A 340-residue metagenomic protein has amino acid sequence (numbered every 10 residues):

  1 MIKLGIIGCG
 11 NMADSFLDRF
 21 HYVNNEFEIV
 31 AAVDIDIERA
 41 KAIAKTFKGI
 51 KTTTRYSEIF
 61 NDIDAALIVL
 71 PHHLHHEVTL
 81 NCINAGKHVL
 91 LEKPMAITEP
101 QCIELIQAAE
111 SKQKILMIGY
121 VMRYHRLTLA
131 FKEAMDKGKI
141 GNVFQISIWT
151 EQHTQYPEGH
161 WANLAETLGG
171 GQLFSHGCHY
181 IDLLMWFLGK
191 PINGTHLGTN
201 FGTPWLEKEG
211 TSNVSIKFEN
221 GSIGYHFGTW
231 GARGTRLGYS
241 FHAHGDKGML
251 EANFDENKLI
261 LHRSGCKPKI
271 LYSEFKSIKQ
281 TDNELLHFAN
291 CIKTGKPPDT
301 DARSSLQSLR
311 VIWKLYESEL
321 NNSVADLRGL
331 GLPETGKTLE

Functional and structural regions predicted by a protein language model:
M1, I6, A65-I68, I103 (+1 more regions): C-terminal helix-rich "cap/oligomerization" subdomain common to oxidoreductases
M1-F47: N-terminal Rossmann-like dinucleotide-binding module
I2, E104-V121, G141-I146: Rossmann-fold dehydrogenase core element
S15, E274-L286, T300-R303: Active-site loop of classical SDR/Rossmann-like NAD(P)-dependent oxidoreductases, centered on the catalytic Tyr-X3-Lys
F16, F47-A108: Beta-loop-alpha module in the N-terminal Rossmann-like domain of NAD(P)-dependent dehydrogenases, especially those
T54, L91-E92, L116-I118, H226 (+1 more regions): Hydrophobic residues in well-ordered beta-strands that form the structural core
M122-L206, N322: Predominantly a Rossmann-like dinucleotide-binding segment in NAD(P)-dependent oxidoreductases
S175, I181-N257, D282-K296, K314 (+1 more regions): Contiguous beta-strand/loop segments that form the cofactor/metal-binding neighborhood of enzyme cores
